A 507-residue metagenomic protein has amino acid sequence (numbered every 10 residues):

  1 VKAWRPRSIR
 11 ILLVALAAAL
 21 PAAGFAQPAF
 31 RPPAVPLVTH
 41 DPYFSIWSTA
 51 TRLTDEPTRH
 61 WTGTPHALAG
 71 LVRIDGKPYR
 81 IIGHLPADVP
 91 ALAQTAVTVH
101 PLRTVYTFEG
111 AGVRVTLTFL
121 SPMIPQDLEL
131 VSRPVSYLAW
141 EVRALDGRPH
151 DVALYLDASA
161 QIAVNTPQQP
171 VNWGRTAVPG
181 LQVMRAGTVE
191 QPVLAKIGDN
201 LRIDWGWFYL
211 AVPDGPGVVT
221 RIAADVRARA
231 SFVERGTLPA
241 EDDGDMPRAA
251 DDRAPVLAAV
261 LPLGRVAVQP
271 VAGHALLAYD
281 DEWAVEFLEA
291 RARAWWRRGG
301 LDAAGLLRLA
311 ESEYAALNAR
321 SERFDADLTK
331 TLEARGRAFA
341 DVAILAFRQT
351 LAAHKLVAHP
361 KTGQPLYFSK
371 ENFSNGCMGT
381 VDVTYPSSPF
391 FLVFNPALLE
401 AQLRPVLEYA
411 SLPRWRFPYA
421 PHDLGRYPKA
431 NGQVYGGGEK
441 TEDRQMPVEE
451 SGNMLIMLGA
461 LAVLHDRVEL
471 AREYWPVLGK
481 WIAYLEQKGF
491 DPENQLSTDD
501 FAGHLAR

Functional and structural regions predicted by a protein language model:
V1-L13: Bacterial N-terminal signal peptides that target proteins for export
R10-A23: Bacterial N-terminal signal peptides
F25-V35, M123-L130, E141-G379, E400 (+1 more regions): Acidic/polar, glycine-enriched structural segments that form the non-catalytic walls/loops of the carbohydrate-binding
H40-A111, G198-R235: An extended acidic
S45-A50, G70, F108, A139-A144 (+5 more regions): Well-ordered alpha-helical scaffold segments within catalytic/enzyme domains
G110-L128: Low-complexity, acidic Ser/Thr/Pro/Gly-rich terminal tails and inter-domain linkers that flank the onset of structured
S132-L138: Short, solvent-exposed loop/turn segments enriched in Ser/Thr/Gly
W296-N318, G376-P492, R507: Aromatic-rich carbohydrate-recognition surfaces in CAZymes
